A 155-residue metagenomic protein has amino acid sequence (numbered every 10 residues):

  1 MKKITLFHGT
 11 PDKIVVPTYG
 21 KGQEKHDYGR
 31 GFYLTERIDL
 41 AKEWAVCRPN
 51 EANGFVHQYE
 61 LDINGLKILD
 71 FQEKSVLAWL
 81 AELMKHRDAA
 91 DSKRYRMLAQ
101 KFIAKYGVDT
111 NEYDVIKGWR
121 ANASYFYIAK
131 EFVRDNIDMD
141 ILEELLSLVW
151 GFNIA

Functional and structural regions predicted by a protein language model:
M1-Y28, V46, H57: ADP-ribose/NAD+-binding catalytic cleft of ART/PARP-like enzymes
K2, H26-D27, C47-A155: Conserved NAD+-utilizing ADP-ribose enzyme module
G31: Acidic, aromatic-lined catalytic clefts of primarily extracellular/periplasmic carbohydrate-active enzymes that remodel
